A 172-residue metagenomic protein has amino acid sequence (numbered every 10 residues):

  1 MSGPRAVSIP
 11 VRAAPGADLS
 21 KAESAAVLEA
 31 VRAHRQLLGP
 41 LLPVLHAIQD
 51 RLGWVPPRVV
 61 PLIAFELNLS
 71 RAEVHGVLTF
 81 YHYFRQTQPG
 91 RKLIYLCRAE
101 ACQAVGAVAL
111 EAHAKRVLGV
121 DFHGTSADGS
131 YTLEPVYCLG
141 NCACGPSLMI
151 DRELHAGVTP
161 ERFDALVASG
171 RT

Functional and structural regions predicted by a protein language model:
M1-T172: Signature of N-terminal electron-transfer/Fe-S-associated modules in redox systems
